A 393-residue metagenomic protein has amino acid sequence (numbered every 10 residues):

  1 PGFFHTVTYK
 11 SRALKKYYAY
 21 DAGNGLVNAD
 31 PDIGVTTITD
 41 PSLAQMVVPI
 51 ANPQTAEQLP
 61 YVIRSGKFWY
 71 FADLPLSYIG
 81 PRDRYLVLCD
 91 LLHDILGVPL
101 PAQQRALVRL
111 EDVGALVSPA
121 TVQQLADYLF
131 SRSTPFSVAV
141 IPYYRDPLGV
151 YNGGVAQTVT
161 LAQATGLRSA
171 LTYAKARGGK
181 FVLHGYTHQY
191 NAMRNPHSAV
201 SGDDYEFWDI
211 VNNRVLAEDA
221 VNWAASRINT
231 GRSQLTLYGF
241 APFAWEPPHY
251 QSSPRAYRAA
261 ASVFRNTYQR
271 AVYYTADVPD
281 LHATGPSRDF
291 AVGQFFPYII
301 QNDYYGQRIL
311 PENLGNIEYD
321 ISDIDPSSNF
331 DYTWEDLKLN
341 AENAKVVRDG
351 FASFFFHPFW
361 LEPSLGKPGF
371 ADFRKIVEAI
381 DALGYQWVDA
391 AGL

Functional and structural regions predicted by a protein language model:
P1, P135-R255, P279, L314 (+1 more regions): Metal-dependent polysaccharide deacetylase catalytic core of the NodB/CE4 family, i.e., the active-site-bearing domain
P1-P53: An acidic, glycine-rich "communication" segment
V48, F68-F71, A106-R109, F136-V140 (+6 more regions): Structural recognition of the beta-strand scaffold that forms the well-ordered cores of secreted hydrolase catalytic
I50-R105: Non-catalytic propeptide/linker segments at domain boundaries
D90-A102, A120, Q124-P147, S169 (+3 more regions): C-terminal domain-boundary segment and adjacent tail
G97-V98, R105-A115, P119, N222-A225 (+3 more regions): Catalytic grooves of carbohydrate-active enzymes
V113-T121, Y143-G149, V155-T165, E246-R255 (+4 more regions): Acidic-and-aromatic substrate-binding clefts and catalytic sites of carbohydrate-active enzymes
A261-I324: His/Asp/Glu-enriched short active-site or ligand-binding loop at hydrolase and phosphoryl-transfer sites
